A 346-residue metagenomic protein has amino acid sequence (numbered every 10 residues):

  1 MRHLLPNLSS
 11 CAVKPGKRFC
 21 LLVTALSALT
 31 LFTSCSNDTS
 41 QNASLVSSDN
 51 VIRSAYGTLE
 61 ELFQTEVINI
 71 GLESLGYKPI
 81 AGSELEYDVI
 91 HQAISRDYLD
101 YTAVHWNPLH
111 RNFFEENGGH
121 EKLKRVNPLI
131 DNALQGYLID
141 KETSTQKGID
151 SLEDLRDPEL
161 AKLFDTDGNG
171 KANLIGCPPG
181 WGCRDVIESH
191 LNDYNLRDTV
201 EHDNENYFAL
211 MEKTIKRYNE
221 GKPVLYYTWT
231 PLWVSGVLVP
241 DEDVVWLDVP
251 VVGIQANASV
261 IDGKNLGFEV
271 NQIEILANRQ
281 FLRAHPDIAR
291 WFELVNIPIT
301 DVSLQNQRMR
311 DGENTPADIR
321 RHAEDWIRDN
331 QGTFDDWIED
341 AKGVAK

Functional and structural regions predicted by a protein language model:
L31-S34: C-terminal motif of bacterial Sec signal peptides marking the signal peptidase cleavage site
S36-D38: Bacterial signal peptide processing site
A43-E61, Y77-S83, K171-I175, F292: Short, well-ordered beta-strand elements
T58-L59, Y77-Q92, H202-K213, P231: Short helix-initiation/N-cap motifs at beta->coil->alpha
T65, L85-E121, K213, W233-L238: Pocket-flanking alpha-helical
L99-A103, P178-V252: Ligand-binding pocket segment of bilobal, Venus flytrap-like solute-binding proteins
K122-G176: A conserved helix-loop-strand patch within extracytoplasmic ligand-binding domains of the periplasmic binding
Q135-T145, Q272-A284, Q307-R308: A bilobed periplasmic-binding-protein/Venus flytrap-type ligand-binding module shared by bacterial periplasmic
